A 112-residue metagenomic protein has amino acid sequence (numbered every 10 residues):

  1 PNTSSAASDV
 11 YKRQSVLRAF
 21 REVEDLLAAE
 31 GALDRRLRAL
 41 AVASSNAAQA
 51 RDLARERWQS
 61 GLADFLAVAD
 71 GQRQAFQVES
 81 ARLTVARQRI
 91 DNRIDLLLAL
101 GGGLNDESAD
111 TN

Functional and structural regions predicted by a protein language model:
P1-A7, Y11: Single conserved hydrophobic/aromatic residue that forms the stacking wall/gate of nucleotide- or nucleobase-binding
D9, F76-E79, S108: A short hydrophobic/aromatic micro-motif that marks alpha-helical segments and, especially, helix-coil
D25-A28, A32-T84, D95-A99: Charged, solvent-exposed structural "stalk/scaffold" segments of large extracytoplasmic/peripheral assemblies
D64, D91-N112: Short, solvent-exposed, mixed-charge loop/turn linkers that connect secondary-structure elements
